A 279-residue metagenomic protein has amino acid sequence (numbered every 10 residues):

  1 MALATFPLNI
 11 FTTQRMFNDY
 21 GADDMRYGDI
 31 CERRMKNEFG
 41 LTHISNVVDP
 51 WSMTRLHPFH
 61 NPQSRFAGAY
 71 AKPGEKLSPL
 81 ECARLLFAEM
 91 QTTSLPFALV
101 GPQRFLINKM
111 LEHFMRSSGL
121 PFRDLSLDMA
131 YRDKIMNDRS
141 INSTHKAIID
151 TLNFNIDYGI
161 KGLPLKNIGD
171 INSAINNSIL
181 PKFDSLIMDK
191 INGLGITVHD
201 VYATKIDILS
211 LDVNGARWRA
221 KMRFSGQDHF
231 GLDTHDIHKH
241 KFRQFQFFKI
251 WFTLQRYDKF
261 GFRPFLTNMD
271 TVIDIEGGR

Functional and structural regions predicted by a protein language model:
A2-G195: Membrane-inserting hydrophobic helices used for pore formation or membrane fusion
A4, D19, D23, Y27 (+1 more regions): Active-site or metal-binding loop neighborhoods of secreted/extracellular toxin and effector enzymes
D184-R217: Amphipathic, interaction-prone secondary-structure segments
D200-D212, F224-L232, R256, T271-R279: Beta-strand elements of well-folded, non-transmembrane domains
W218-M222: Hydrophobic residues positioned within well-ordered beta-strands of beta-sheet architectures
